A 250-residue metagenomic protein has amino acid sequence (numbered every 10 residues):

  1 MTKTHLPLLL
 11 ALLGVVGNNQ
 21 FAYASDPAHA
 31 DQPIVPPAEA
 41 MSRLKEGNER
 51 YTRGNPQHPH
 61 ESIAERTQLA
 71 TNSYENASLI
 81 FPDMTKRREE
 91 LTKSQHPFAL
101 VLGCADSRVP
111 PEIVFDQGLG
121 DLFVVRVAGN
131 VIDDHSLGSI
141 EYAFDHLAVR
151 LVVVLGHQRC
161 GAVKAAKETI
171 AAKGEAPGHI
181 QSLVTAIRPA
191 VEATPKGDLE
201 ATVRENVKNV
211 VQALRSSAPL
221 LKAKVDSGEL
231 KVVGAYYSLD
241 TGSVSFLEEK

Functional and structural regions predicted by a protein language model:
M1-L8: Bacterial N-terminal signal peptides that target proteins for export
V15-Y23: C-terminal segment of classical bacterial N-terminal signal peptides
Y23-S94, G120, N130-V149, G161-K250: Divalent-metal-activated hydrolytic enzyme cores
N55-P56, P110-F115: Short, glycine/acidic-enriched capping/hinge loops at junctions between secondary-structure elements
P97-A99: Glycine/small-residue-rich phosphate/adenosyl-binding loop
G103-R108, A128-V131, H157-C160: Short glycine-enriched loops at secondary-structure junctions
D116-V124: Short helix-loop-beta junction
F123-V124, L151-L155: Short hydrophobic alpha-helical runs that function as membrane-insertion/retention elements
